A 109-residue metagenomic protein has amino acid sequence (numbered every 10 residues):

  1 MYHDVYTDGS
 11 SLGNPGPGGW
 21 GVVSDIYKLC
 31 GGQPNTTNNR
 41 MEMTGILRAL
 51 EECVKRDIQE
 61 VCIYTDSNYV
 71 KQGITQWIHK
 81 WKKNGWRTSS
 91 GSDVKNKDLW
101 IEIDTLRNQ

Functional and structural regions predicted by a protein language model:
M1: Post-transcriptional modification and biogenesis factors for structured RNAs of the translation apparatus
D4-P17, L47-Q109: RNase H catalytic domain
V5, W20, L29: A broad, low-specificity signal marking well-ordered, structured residues that form hydrophobic/aromatic
P17-S24: Acidic, metal-ligating active-site segments
D25-E42: A short, polar/acidic, helix/strand-boundary loop motif
